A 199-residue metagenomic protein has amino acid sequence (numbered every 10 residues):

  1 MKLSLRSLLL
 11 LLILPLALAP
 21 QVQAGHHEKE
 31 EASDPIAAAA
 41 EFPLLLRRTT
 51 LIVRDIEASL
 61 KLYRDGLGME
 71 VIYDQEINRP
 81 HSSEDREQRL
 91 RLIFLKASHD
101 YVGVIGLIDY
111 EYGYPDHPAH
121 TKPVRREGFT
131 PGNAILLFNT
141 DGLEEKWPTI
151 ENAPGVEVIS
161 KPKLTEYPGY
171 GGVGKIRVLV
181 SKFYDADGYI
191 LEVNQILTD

Functional and structural regions predicted by a protein language model:
M1-S7: Positively charged n-region of N-terminal signal peptides that target proteins for export
S7-A17: Bacterial N-terminal signal peptides
A24-A39, L51, I135-D199: Vicinal oxygen chelate
E41, L51-V102, G174, D187 (+1 more regions): Core segments of cupin and vicinal oxygen chelate
L44-D55, I93-E151, L179-Y184: Vicinal oxygen chelate
E76-H81, P115-P123, E166-V173, R177: A cross-kingdom feature marking solvent-exposed beta-strand/loop segments within repeated, beta-rich binding/scaffold
